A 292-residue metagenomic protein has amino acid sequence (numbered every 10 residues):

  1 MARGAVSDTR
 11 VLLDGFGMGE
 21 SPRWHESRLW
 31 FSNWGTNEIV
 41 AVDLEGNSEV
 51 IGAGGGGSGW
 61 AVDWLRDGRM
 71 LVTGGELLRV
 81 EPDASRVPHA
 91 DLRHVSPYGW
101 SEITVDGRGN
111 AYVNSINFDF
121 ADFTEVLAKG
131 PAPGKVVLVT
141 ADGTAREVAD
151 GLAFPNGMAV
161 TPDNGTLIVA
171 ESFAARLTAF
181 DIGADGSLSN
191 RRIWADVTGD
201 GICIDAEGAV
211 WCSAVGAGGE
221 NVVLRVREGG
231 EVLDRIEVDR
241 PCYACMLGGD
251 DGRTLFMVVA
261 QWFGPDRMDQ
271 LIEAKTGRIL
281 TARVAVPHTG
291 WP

Functional and structural regions predicted by a protein language model:
M1-S7, S27, T36, E125 (+2 more regions): Blade/loop signatures of beta-propeller domains
A2-D8, G46-V50, D83-P88, D142-R146 (+3 more regions): Beta-strand initiation motifs
L13-S27, G54-G74, H94-A111, N117-D119 (+4 more regions): Beta-rich, blade/repeat-based domains predominating in secreted/periplasmic proteins but also intracellular
W34, G75, I116-F118, S172 (+4 more regions): Short loop/turn segments immediately following the C-termini of beta-strands
E38-V40, E76-L78, G134-V137, R176-T178 (+2 more regions): A short loop-to-beta-strand structural motif that recurs across blades of beta-propeller domains
V113-P131, Q261-A274: Short, conserved, GDST-rich strand-edge loop motifs in beta-rich repeat architectures
P131-D142, R225-V226, A274-V286: Beta-propeller blade signature
M246-P292: Blade-level signature of beta-propeller repeat domains, shared across WD40, Kelch, NHL, RCC1 and BNR/Asp-box propellers
